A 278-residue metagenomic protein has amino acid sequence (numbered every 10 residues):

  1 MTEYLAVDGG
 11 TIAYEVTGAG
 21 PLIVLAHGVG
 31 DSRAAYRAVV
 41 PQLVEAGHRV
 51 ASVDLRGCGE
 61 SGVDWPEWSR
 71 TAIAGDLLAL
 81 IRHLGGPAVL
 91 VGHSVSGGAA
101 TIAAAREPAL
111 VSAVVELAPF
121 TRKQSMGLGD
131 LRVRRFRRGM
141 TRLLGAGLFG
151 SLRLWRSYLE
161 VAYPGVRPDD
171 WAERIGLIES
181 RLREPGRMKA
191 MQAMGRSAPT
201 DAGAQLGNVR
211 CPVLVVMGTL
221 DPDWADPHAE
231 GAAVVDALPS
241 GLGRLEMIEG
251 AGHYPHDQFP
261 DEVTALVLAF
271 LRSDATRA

Functional and structural regions predicted by a protein language model:
M1-I23, E45-H48, G85-G86, L242-R244 (+1 more regions): Alpha/beta-hydrolase fold catalytic core
G10-G62: Conserved HGGG/HGGXW glycine-rich cap/lid loop of the alpha/beta-hydrolase fold
R33-P41, E60-V63, A99, S125 (+2 more regions): Short N-terminal helix/helix-N-cap motif within the alpha/beta-hydrolase-1
E45, L55-V95, I248, T264-A265: Active-site loop/oxyanion-hole signature of alpha/beta-hydrolase fold enzymes
T101, A105, S112-A146: Flexible "cap/lid" loop of the alpha/beta hydrolase fold
S125-G127, G147-G207: Conserved alpha/beta-hydrolase catalytic His-Asp/Glu region
R210-A251: Conserved loop-alpha-helix segment in the C-terminal half of the alpha/beta-hydrolase fold that carries the catalytic
A251-P260: Catalytic histidine-centered segment of alpha/beta-hydrolase-like enzymes
